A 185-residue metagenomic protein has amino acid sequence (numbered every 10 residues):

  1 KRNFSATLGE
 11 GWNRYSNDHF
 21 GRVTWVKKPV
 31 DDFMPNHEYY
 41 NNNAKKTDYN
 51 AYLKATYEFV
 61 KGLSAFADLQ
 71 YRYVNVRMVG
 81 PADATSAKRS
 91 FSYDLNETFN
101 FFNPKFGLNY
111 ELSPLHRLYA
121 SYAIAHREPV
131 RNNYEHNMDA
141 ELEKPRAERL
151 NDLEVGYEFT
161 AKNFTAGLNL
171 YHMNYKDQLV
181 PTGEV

Functional and structural regions predicted by a protein language model:
K1, D32-N42, A84-L95, H136-K144 (+2 more regions): Extracellular loop and loop/strand-boundary signature of outer-membrane beta-barrel proteins
K1, Y39-T47, F59, R77 (+4 more regions): Short sequence motifs at beta-strands and strand-loop junctions characteristic of Gram-negative outer-membrane
K1-D83, E111, G167: Face-selective signature of the C-terminal outer-membrane beta-barrel domain
W12-D18, Y71-N75, Y122-E128, N137 (+2 more regions): Transmembrane beta-strands of outer-membrane beta-barrel pores
T47-L53, F102-F106, L118, N151-V155: Hydrophobic, lipid-facing positions within transmembrane beta-strands of outer-membrane proteins
E111, R117-A125, R146-V185: Membrane-embedded beta-barrel scaffold of Gram-negative outer-membrane proteins
R131-N133: Short acidic, glycine/serine/threonine-rich loops at helix termini
